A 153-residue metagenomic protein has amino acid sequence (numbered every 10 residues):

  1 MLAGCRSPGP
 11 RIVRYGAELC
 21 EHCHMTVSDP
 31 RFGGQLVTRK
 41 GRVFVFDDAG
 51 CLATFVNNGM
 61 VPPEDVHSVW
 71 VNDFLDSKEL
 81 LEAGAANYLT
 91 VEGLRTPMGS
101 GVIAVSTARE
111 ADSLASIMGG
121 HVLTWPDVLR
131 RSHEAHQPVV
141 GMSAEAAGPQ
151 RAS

Functional and structural regions predicted by a protein language model:
L2-G4: C-terminal motif of bacterial Sec signal peptides marking the signal peptidase cleavage site
R6-P8: Bacterial signal peptide processing site
G16: Short metal-coordination and nucleic-acid-contact micro-motifs, chiefly zinc-binding Cys/His arrays
L19-A53, N58: Post-signal-peptide N-terminal segment of Sec-exported extracytoplasmic proteins
V45, G50-F74, K78-L80: Mid-length scaffold segments of soluble, non-membrane domains
H67-V139: Thiol/selenol-based redox catalytic cores and closely related redox-interacting motifs
E134-S153: A cross-kingdom feature marking charged/low-complexity
